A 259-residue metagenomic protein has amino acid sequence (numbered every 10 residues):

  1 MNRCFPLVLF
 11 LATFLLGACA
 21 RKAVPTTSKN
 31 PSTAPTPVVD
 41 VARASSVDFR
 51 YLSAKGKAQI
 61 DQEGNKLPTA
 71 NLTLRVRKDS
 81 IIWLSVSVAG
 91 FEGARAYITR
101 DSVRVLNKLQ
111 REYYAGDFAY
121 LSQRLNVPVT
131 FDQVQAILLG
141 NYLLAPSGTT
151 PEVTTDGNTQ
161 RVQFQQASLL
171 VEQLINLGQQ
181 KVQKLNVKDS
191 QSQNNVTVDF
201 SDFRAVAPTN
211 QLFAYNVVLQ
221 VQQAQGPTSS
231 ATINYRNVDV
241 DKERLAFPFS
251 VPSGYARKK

Functional and structural regions predicted by a protein language model:
M1-V8: Bacterial N-terminal signal peptides that target proteins for export
L15-A18: C-terminal motif of bacterial Sec signal peptides marking the signal peptidase cleavage site
V24-D101: Start-of-domain marker
I60-P68, L125, V187-Q191: Flexible, membrane-facing loop/turn or short amphipathic-helix motifs that contact lipid bilayers or gate lipid-binding
I81-D132: An acidic-aromatic
F91-G93, A145, L170-V171, V206: Short beta-strands and strand-coil junctions in structured, solvent-facing domains, enriched
Q123-Q163: Hydrophobic, well-structured mid-protein blocks that either form specific transmembrane helices
P151-K258: Gly/Pro-enriched, hydrophobic low-complexity segments that function as extracytoplasmic propeptides/linkers
